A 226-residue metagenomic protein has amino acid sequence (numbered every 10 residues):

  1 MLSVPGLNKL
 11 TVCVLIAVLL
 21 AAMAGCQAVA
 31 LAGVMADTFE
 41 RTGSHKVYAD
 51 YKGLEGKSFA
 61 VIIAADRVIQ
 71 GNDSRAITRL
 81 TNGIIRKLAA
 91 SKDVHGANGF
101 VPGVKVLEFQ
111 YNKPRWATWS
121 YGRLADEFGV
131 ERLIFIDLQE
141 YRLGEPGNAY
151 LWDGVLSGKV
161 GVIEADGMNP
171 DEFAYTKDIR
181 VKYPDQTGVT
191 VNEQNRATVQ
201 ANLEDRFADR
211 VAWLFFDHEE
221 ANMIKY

Functional and structural regions predicted by a protein language model:
M1-V14: Bacterial N-terminal signal peptides that target proteins for export
C13-A24: Bacterial N-terminal signal peptides
C26-G56, L124-F128, W152-V155, G161-Y226: C-terminal/domain-edge helix-coil "capping" segments
E55-Q139, F173-Y175, A201-F215, E219: N-terminal segment of the mature soluble domain
I69, G144, D166-M168: Residue-level signal for secondary-structure boundary sites
R75-A76, A149-W152: Short, glycine/charged-enriched secondary-structure capping and boundary segments
L138-Y141, I163-A165: Beta-hairpin (beta-strand-turn-beta-strand) motif
L143-A149: Extracytoplasmic/secreted cell-surface and envelope-processing proteins
